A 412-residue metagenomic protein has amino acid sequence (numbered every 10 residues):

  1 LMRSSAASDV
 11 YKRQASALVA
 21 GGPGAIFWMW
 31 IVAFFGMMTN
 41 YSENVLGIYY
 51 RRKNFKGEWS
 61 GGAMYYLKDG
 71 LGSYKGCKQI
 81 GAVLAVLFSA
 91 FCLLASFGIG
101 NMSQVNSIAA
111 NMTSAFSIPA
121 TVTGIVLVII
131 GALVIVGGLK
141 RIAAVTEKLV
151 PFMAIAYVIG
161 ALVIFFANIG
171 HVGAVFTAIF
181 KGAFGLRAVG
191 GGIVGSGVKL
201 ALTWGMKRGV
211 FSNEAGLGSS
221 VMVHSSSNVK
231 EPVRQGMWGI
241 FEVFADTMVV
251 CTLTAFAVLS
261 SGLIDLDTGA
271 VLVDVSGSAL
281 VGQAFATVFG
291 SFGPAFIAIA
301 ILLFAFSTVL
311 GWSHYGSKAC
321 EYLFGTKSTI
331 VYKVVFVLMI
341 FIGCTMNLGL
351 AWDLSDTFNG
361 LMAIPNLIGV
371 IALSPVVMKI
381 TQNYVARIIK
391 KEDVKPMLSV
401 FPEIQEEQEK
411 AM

Functional and structural regions predicted by a protein language model:
L1-A7, Y11: Single conserved hydrophobic/aromatic residue that forms the stacking wall/gate of nucleotide- or nucleobase-binding
R13-I26, M38-Q79, I264-V288, H314 (+2 more regions): Flexible loop linkers connecting adjacent transmembrane helices in multi-pass alpha-helical membrane transporters
A17-E58, D246-L253, G293-P294, D356-G369: Extracellular loop-to-transmembrane helix junctions
W30, G81-A90, S114-L139, I155-A156 (+2 more regions): Transmembrane alpha-helical segments of multi-pass small-molecule transport proteins
F35-S42, I125-L139, V150-G170, T203 (+3 more regions): Selective recognition of specific alpha-helical transmembrane segments in multi-pass small-molecule
F35-W59, K68-N106, A110-V134, A300-T308: Helix-loop-helix module between adjacent transmembrane segments
N44-Y49, L162-A178, L186, G190-I193 (+2 more regions): Extracellular/periplasmic helix-exit of transmembrane alpha-helices
L84, F88, V105-M112, I118-F180 (+3 more regions): Membrane-interface loop-to-helix entry segments
